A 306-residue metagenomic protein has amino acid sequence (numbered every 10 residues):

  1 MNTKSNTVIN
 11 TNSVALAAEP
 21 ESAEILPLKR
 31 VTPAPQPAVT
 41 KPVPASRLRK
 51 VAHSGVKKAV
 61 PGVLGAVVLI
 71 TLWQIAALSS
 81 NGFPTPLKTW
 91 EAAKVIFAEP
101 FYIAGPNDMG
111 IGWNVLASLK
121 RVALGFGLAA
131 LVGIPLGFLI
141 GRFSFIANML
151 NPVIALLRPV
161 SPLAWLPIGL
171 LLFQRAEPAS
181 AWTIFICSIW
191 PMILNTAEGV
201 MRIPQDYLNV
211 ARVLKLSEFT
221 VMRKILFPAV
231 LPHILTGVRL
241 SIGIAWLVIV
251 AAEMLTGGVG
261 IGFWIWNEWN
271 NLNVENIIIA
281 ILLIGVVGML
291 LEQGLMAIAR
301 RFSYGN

Functional and structural regions predicted by a protein language model:
M1-G65, Q293-N306: Transmembrane alpha-helical segments of polytopic membrane transport and secretion proteins
R47-A52, L78-G127: Periplasmic/extracellular loop-to-transmembrane helix junction in inner-membrane transport proteins
H53-K57, G112-L124, A147, I154-L157 (+7 more regions): Alpha-helical membrane-interface segments at transmembrane helix boundaries
L124-I154: Transmembrane-helix boundary motif in ABC transporter permease subunits
A155-P191, E198-G199: Generic hydrophobic transmembrane alpha-helix motif, especially the helices
L170-L171, G199-V200, L247-I284, S303-N306: Glycine-rich helix-loop "coupling/hinge" segments at transmembrane-helix boundaries in multipass transporters
W182, I186, E218-A251, E275 (+4 more regions): Transmembrane alpha-helices
V200-D206, V210-V230, N270: Short helix-to-coil transition segments within interhelical loops that connect adjacent transmembrane helices
